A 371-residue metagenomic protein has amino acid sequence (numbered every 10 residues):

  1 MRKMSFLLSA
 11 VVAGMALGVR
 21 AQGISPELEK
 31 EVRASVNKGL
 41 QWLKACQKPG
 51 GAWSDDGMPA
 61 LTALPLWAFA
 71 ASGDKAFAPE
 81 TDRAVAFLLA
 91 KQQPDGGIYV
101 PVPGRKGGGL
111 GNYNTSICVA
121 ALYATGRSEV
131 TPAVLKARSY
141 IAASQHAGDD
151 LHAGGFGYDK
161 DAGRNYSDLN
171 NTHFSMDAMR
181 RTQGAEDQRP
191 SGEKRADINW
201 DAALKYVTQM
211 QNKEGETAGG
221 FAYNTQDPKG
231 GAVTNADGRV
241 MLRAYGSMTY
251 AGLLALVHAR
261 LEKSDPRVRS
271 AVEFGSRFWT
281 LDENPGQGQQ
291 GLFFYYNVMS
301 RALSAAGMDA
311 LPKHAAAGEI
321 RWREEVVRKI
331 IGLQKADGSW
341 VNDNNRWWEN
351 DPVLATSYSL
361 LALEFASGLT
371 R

Functional and structural regions predicted by a protein language model:
M1-L8: Bacterial N-terminal signal peptides that target proteins for export
L8-A16: Bacterial N-terminal signal peptides
Q22-K38, P49-E80, P94-S139, S144-R328 (+1 more regions): An alpha-helical repeat/solenoid feature that recognizes helix-turn-helix modules
A78, V85-K91: Active-site-surrounding "flap" and adjacent substrate/cofactor-binding loops of secreted or lumenal enzymes, prototyped
